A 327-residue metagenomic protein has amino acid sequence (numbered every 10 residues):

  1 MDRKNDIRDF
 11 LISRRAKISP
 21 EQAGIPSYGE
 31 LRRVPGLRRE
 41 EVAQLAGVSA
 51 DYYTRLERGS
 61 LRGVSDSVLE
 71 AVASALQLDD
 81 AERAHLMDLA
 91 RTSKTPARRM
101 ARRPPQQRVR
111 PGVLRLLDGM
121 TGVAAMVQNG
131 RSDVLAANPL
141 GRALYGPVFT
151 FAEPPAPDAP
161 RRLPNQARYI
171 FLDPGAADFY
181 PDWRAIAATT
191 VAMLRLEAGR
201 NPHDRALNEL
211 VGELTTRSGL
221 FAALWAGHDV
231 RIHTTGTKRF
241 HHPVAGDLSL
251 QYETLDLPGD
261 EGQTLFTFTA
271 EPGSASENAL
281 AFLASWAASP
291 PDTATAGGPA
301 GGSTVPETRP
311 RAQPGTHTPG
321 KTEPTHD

Functional and structural regions predicted by a protein language model:
M1-L37: A short, Lys/Arg-rich alpha-helix, primarily the initiator
M1-R14, V64-R108: Short amphipathic recognition helices of helix-turn-helix/homeodomain-type DNA-binding modules
I12-S19, M87, R91, D118 (+2 more regions): Amphipathic, well-packed alpha-helical segments that form the structural scaffold of globular domains
Q22-G36, P96-G112, L117-T121: An N-terminal domain-cap segment
Y28-R33, R39-E40, A46-G63, A73: Recognition helix of helix-turn-helix/homeodomain-like DNA-binding domains that insert into the DNA major groove
Q106, P111-R131, L135-E307, P314 (+1 more regions): Hydrophobic protein-protein interaction segments
